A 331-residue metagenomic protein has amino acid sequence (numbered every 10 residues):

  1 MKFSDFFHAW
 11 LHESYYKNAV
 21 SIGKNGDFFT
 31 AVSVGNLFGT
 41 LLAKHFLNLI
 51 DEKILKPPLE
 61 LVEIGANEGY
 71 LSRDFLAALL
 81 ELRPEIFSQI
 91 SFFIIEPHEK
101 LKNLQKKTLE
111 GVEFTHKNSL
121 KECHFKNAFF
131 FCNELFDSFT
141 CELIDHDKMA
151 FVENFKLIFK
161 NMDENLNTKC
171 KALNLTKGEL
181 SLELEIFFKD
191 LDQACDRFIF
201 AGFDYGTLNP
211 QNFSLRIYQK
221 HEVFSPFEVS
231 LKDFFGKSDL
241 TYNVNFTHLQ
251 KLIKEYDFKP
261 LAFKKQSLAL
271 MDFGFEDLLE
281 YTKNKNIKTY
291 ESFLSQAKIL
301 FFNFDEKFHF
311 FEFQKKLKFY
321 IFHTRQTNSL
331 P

Functional and structural regions predicted by a protein language model:
M1-V112, S119, C123, M271 (+2 more regions): Rossmann-like AdoMet
S4-H8, S138, H146, N209-S214: Short, solvent-exposed beta-strand-terminating loops
L59, N127-F129, F198: Conserved acidic residues
V62-I64, I95, F130-N133, F203: Active-site flanking residues adjacent to catalytic metal/cofactor-binding acidic residues
F93, T115-K117, A201, L261: General small-molecule cofactor/ligand-binding pocket signal
H124-S138, E179-D190: Conserved adenosine/adenylate-binding substructure
F131-K171, L215-S225: A mobile, often basic/glycine-rich helix-loop segment that functions as the active-site lid/recognition loop
K169-P331: Long, Lys/Arg- and hydrophobic-enriched amphipathic alpha-helices
